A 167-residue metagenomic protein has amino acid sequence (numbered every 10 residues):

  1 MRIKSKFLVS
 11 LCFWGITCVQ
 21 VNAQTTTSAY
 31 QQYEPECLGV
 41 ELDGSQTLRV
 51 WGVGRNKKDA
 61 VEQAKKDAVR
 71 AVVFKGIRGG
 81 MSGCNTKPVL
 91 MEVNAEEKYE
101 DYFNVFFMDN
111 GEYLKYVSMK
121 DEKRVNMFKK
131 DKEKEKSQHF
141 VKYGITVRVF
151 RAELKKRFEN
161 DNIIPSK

Functional and structural regions predicted by a protein language model:
M1-T26: Bacterial Sec-dependent N-terminal signal peptides
A23-K167: Domain-level marker for long, solvent-exposed, non-transmembrane regions
